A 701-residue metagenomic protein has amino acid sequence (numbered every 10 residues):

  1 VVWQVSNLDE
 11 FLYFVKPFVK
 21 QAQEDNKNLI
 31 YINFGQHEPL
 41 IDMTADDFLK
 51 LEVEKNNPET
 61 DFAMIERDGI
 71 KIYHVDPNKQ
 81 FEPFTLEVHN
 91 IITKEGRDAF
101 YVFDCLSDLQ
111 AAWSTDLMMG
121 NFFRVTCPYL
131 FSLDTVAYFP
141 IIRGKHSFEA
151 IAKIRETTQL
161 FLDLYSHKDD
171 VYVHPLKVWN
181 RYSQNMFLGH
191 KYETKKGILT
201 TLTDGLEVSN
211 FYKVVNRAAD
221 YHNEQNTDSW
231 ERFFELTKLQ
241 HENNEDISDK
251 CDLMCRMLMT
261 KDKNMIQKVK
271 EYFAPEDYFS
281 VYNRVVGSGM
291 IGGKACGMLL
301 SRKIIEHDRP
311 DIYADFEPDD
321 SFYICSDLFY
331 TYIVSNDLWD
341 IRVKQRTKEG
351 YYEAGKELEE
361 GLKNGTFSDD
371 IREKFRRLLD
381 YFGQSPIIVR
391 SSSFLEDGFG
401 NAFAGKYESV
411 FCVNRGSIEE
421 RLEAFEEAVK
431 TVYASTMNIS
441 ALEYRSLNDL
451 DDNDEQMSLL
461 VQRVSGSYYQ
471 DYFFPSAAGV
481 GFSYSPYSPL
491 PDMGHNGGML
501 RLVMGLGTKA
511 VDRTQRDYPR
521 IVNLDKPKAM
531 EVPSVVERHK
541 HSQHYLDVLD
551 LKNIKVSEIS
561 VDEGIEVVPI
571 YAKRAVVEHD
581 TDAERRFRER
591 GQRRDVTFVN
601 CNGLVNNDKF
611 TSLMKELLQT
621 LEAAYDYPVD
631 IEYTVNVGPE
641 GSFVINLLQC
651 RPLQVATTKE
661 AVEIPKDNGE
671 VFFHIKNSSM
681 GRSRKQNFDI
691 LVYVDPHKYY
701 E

Functional and structural regions predicted by a protein language model:
V1-Q36: Glycine-rich P-loop/Walker A and Walker A-like loops and their local beta1-loop-alpha1 context in P-loop NTPases
F11, H37-M43, H146-E149: Short, charged/polar "capping" segments at the starts of alpha-helices and the immediately preceding loops
E24-D108: Conserved inter-motif catalytic segment of the P-loop NTP-binding fold
A112-W113, M118-K145: Substrate-engagement module of ASCE P-loop NTPases
T135, I142-G197: Phosphate-binding/switch region of NTP-binding enzymes
G144, I266-K268, Y272-D311, T366-E701: Conserved mixed alpha/beta core segments that line enzyme active sites in large multi-domain catalysts
E193-P275, R284, T436, D492: Long, compositionally biased, glycine/small-hydrophobic-enriched stretches that function as flexible linkers, tethers
F279-K344, K348-D369: A conserved helix-loop-beta module that forms one wall/lid of the active-site cleft in ATP-utilizing catalytic domains
